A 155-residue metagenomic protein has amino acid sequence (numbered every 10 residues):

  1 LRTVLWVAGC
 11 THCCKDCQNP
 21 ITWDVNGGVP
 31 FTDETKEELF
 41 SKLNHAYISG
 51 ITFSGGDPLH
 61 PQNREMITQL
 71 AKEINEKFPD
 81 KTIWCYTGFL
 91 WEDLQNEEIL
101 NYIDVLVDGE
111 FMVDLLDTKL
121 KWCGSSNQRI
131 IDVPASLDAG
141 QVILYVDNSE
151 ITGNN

Functional and structural regions predicted by a protein language model:
L1-D33: Canonical Radical SAM [4Fe-4S] cluster-binding loop centered on the CxxxCxxC motif and its immediate flanking residues
C13, Y47-I48, P79, Y102: Short loop/turn motifs at secondary-structure junctions
D24-E38, H60-L100, V105: Canonical radical SAM enzyme core domain
E38-P58: Short Fe-S-cluster ligation motifs
G56, G88-L90, F111: Active-site beta-loop-alpha junctions enriched in small/polar residues
P61-I67, K72-N75, L116-N155: P-loop/Walker A phosphate-binding loop and immediately adjacent motor/lid segment at beta-alpha junctions
Y102-D108, M112-V113, N127, D132-V133: A structural motif corresponding to the C-terminal lobe/cap of the Radical SAM core domain
